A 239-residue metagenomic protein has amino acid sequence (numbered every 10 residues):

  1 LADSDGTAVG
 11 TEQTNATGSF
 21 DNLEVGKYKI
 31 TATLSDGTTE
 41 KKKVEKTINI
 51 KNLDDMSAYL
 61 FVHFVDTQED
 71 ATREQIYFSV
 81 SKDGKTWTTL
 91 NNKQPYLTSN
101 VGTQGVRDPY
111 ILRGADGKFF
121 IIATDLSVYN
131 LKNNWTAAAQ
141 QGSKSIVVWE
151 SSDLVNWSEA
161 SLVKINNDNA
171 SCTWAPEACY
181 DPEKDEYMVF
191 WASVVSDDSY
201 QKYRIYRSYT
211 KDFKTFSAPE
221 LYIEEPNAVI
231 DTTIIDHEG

Functional and structural regions predicted by a protein language model:
L1-D3: Conserved aromatic beta-strand anchor motif in extracellular beta-sandwich/beta-rich domains
V9, Q13, K41, P95-Y96 (+1 more regions): Local beta-strand/beta-hairpin segments that build beta-sheet-rich folds
A16-G18: Short strand-edge motifs at loop-to-beta-strand transitions and within beta-strands of extracellular beta-rich domains
D21-N22: Short, flexible loop/turn segments at beta-strand junctions in immunoglobulin-like and fibronectin type III
G26-I30: Exposed beta-strand face motif in extracellular beta-rich ectodomains
S35-E40: Short, solvent-exposed loop/turn segments at the edges of extracellular beta-sandwich modules
K43-K51: C-terminal edge beta-strand
L53-T173, C179-G239: Beta-rich carbohydrate-recognition and catalytic domains
